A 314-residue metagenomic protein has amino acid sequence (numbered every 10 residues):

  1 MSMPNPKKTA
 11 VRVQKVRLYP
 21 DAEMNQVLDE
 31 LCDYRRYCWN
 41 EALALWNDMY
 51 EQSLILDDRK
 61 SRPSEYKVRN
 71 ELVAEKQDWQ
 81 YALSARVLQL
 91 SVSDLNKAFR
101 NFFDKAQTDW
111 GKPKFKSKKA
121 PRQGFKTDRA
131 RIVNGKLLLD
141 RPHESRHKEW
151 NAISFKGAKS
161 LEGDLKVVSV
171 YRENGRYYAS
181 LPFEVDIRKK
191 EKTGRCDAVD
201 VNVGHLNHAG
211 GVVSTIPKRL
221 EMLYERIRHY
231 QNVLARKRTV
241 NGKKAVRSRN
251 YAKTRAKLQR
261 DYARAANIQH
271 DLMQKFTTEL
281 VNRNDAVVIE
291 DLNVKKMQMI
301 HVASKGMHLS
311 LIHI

Functional and structural regions predicted by a protein language model:
M1-L88: Gly/serine-rich nucleotide phosphate-binding loop at the start of the catalytic core of nucleotide/ADP-ribose-handling
P4-K7, R12-K15, Q26, Y37 (+1 more regions): Positively charged, helix-rich recognition surfaces that bind polyanionic ligands
V13-R17, E149-A152, V167, C196: Well-ordered beta-strand positions in beta-sheet-rich domains
A22, Q26-D29, D33, Y37-N40 (+7 more regions): A broad, structural surface signal
L31, A42, E71, E75 (+9 more regions): Residues that form generic nucleotide/phosphate-binding pockets
L43-Y50, F99, F103-W110, V185 (+1 more regions): Long, hydrophobic, amphipathic alpha-helical segments used as structural scaffolds
K60-E173, L309: Acidic carboxylate diad motif detector
